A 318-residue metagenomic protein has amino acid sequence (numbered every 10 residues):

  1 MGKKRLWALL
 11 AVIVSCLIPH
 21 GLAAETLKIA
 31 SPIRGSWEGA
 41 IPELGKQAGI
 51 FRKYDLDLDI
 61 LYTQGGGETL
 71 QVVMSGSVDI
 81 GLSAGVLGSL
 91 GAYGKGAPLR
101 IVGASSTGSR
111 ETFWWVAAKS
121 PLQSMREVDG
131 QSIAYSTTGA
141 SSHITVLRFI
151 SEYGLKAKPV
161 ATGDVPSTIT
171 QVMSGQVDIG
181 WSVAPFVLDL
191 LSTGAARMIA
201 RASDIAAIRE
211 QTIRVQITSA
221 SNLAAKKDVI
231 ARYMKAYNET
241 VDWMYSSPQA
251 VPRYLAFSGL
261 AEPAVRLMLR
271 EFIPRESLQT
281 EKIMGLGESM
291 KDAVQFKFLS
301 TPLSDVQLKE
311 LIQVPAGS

Functional and structural regions predicted by a protein language model:
M1-L9: Bacterial N-terminal signal peptides that target proteins for export
A8-P19: Bacterial N-terminal signal peptides
G21-A23: Signal peptide processing junction and immediate N-terminal pro/mature segment of secreted/exported proteins
E25-L155, P159-T162, Q171-S174, D178-A184 (+2 more regions): Short, glycine-/small- and polar/acidic-enriched structural segments that line small-molecule recognition paths
S36, Q64-G67, S136, A140-S141 (+5 more regions): Soluble non-cytosolic domains of exported or imported proteins
L87, P166-A256: Pocket-lining segment of extracytoplasmic ligand-binding domains
A224-S300: Secondary-structure end/capping motifs
A293-S318: Conserved C-terminal helix/tail region of periplasmic/extracytoplasmic solute-binding proteins
